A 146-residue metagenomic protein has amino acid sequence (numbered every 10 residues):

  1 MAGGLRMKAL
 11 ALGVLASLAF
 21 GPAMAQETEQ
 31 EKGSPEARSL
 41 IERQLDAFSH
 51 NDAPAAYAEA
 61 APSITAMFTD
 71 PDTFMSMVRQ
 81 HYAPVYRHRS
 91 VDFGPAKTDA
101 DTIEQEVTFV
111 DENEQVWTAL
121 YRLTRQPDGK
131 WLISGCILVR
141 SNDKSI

Functional and structural regions predicted by a protein language model:
M1-L12: Bacterial N-terminal signal peptides that target proteins for export
L12-A16, F20: Hydrophobic helical h-region of N-terminal Sec-dependent signal peptides in bacterial secretory/periplasmic proteins
G21-A25: Sec/Tat signal peptide C-region and signal peptidase I cleavage site
K32-S39, R43, A53-A100: Short solvent-exposed beta->alpha transition segments
P95-I146: Exposed beta-sheet edge and beta->alpha loop/turn motif
